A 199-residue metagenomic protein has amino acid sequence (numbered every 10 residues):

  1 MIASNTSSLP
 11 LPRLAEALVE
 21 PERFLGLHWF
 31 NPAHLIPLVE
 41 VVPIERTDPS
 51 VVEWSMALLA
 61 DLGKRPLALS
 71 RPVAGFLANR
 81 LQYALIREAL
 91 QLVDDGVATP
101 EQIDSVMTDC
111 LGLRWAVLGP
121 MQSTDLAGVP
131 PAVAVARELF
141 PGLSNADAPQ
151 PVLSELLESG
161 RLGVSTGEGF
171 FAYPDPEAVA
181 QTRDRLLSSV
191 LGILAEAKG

Functional and structural regions predicted by a protein language model:
S4-R80: Rossmann-fold dinucleotide-binding core
P12, M56, A89-L90, S105 (+1 more regions): Short glycine-/small-residue-rich flexible loop motifs, especially phosphate/cofactor-binding loops
K64-L67, D95, P100-G199: NAD(P)-dependent Rossmann-like dehydrogenase/reductase catalytic/cofactor-binding core
A78, Q82-E88: Structural/interface elements that position substrates and couple domains in central-metabolism enzymes
Y83, V93-D95: AAA+ ATPase "lid" subdomain C-terminal helix
